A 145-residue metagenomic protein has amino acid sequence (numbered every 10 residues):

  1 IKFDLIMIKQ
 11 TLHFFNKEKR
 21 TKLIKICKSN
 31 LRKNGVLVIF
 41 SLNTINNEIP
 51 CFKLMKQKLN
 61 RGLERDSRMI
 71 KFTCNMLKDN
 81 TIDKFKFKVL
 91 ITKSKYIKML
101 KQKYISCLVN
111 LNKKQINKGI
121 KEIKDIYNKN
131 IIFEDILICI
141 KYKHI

Functional and structural regions predicted by a protein language model:
I1-K2: Short conserved loop adjoining the S-adenosyl-L-methionine
M7: A conserved beta-strand element that flanks and buttresses the S-adenosyl-L-methionine
Q10-F14: Short catalytic micro-motifs in class I SAM-dependent methyltransferases
N16-R20: Short N-terminal helix/helix-N-cap motif within the alpha/beta-hydrolase-1
T21-V36: A short glycine-rich, Lys/Arg-flanked "PGG" loop and its adjoining helix->strand segment in the class I
V36-D66: Conserved class I S-adenosyl-L-methionine
M55-F72, D83-K88, S106-L111: Acceptor-substrate binding/catalytic loop of class I
N80-I145: Conserved Class I S-adenosyl-L-methionine
